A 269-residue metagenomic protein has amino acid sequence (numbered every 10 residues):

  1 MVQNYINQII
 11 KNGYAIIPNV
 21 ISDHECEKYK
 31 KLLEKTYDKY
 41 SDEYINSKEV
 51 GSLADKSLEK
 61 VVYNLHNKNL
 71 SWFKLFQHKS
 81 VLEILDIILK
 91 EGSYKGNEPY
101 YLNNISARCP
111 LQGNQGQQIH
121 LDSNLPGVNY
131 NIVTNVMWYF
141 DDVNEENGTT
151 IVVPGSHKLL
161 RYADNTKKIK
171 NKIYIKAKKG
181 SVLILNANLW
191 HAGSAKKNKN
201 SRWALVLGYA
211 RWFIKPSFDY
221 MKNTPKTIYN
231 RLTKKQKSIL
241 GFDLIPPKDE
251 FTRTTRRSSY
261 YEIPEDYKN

Functional and structural regions predicted by a protein language model:
V2-K11, P18-I119, L125: Non-heme Fe(II)-dependent double-stranded beta-helix
I17, T134, L183-L185: Short hydrophobic-aromatic micro-motifs
K68, N103, I132-T134, E146-G148 (+1 more regions): Residues that flank catalytic or metal-binding motifs in active/ligand-binding sites
K79-E83, T134, K178: A structural signal for well-ordered alpha-helical segments within the folded catalytic domains of diverse enzymes
I105-A107, V136-W138, L205-Y209: A structural signal for short, well-ordered beta-strand segments
A107, D142-V143, N188-L189: Short Ser/Thr-interspersed hydrophobic loop/turn segments at strand-loop and sheet-helix junctions that line or gate
G113-A177, I214-T224: Catalytic core of non-heme Fe(II) oxygenases with the double-stranded beta-helix
L159-L160, D164-L189, S194-N269: Conserved double-stranded beta-helix
